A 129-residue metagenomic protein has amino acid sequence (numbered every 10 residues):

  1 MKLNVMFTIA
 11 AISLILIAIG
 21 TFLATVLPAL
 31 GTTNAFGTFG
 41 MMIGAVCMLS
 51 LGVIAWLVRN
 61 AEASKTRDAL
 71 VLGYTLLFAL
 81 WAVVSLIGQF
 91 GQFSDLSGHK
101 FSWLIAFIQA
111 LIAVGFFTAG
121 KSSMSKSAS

Functional and structural regions predicted by a protein language model:
M1-L14, L30, S123: Cytosolic juxtamembrane helix and N-cap/initiation of the first transmembrane helix
M1-L3, N60-R67, F93-L96, S125-A128: Membrane-interface helix-boundary motifs at transmembrane edges
M6-I9, T33-M48, S102: A loop-to-helix transmembrane entry motif
I15-I19, T38-N60, G73-L80, F107: Core segments of alpha-helical transmembrane spans in multipass integral membrane proteins
G20-P28, L51-A61, V83-G91: Membrane-helix exit/interface motif
L23-G44, E62, Q92-D95: Interfacial loop at the N-terminal end of multi-pass membrane proteins
V83-L104, K121: Membrane-helix boundary connector in multi-pass membrane proteins
Q109-S129: Membrane-water interface at the C-terminal end of transmembrane alpha helices
